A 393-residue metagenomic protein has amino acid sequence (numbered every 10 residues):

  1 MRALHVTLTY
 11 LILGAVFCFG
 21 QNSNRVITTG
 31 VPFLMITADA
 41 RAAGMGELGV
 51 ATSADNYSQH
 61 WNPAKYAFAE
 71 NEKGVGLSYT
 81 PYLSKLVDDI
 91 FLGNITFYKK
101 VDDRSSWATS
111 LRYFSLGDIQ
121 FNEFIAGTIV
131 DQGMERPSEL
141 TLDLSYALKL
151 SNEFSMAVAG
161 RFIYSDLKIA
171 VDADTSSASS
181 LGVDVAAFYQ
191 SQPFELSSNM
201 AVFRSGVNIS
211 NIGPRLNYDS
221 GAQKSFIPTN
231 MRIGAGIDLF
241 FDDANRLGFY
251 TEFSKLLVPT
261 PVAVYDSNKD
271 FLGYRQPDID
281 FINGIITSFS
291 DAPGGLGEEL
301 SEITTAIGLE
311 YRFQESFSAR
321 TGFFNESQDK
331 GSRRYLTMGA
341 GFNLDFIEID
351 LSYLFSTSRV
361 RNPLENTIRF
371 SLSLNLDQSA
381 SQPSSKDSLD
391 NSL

Functional and structural regions predicted by a protein language model:
M1-N24, K255, L309: Bacterial Sec-dependent N-terminal signal peptides
Q21-L393: Subset of outer-membrane beta-barrel
